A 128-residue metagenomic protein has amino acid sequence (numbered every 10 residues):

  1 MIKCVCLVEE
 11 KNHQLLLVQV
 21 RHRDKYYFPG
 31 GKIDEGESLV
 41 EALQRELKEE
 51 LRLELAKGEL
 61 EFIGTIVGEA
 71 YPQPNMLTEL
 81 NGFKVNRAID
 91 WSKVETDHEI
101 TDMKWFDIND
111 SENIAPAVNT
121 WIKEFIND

Functional and structural regions predicted by a protein language model:
M1-L15: Conserved N-terminal beta-strand and adjoining loop/helix that marks the start of the Nudix/MutT-like hydrolase domain
I2-C6, L77-G82, I100: Short hydrophobic/aromatic beta-strand or adjacent loop that forms the aromatic wall/cage of a ligand/substrate-binding
L7-V8, V18, Q73-N75, S92-D97: Short secondary-structure boundary/capping segments
K11-E50: Conserved Nudix-box catalytic region and its N-terminal flanking loop in Nudix hydrolases and closely related
Y27, L77, W105: Short aromatic/basic micro-patch
R52-D90: Active-site segment of metal-dependent pyrophosphate-handling enzymes, primarily the Nudix hydrolase catalytic core
G82-K84, K93-F125: NUDIX/MutT-family hydrolases
